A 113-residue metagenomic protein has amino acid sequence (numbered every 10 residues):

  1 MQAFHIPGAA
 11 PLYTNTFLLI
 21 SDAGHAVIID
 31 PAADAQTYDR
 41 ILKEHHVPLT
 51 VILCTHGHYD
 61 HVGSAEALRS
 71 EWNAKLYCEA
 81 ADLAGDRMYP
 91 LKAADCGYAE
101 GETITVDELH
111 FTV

Functional and structural regions predicted by a protein language model:
M1-H45: Conserved beta-strand hairpin/beta-sheet module of binuclear metal-dependent hydrolase folds, prominently
P11-Y13, A33-H110: Active-site HxH/HxHxD metal-binding segment of metal-dependent hydrolases
